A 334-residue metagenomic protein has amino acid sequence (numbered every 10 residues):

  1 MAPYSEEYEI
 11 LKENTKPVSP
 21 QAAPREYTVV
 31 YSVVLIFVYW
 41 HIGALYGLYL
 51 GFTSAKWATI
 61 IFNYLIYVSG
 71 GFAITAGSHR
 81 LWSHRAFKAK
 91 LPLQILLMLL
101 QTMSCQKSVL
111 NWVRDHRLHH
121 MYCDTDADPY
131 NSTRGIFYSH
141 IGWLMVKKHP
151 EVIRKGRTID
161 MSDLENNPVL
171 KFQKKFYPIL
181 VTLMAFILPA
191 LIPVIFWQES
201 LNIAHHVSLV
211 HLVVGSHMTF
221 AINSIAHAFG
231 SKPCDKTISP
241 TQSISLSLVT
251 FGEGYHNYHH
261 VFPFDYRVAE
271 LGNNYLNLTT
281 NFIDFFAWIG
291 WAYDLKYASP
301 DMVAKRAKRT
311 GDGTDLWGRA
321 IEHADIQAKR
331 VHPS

Functional and structural regions predicted by a protein language model:
M1-F220, I225, D265-S334: Non-catalytic, topology-defining segments of multipass membrane proteins
M161-V169, K232-Y255, V261-F262: Active-site-proximal inter-transmembrane loops
V207-S245, V249-T250: Alpha-helical transmembrane anchor segments
N257-H259, D294-L295: Conserved active-site loop/cleft motifs that coordinate metal ions or position small ligands
